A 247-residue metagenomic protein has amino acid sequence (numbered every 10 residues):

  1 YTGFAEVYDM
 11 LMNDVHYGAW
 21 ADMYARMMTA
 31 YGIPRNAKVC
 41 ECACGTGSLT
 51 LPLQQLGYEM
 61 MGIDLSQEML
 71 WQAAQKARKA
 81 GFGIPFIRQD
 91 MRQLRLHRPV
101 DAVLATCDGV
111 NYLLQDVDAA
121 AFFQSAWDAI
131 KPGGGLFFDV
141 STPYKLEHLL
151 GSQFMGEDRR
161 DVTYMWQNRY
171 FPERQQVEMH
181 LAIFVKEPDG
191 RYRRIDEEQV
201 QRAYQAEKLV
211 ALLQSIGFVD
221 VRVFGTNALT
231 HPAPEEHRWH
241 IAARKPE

Functional and structural regions predicted by a protein language model:
Y1-A37: Conserved class I S-adenosyl-L-methionine
C40, S48-Q93: Class I SAM-dependent methyltransferase SAM/SAH-binding core
A43: Conserved S-adenosyl-L-methionine
R95-A102: A short acidic, Gly/Pro-enriched loop at the edge of an enzyme's catalytic core that lines a small-molecule cofactor
L104-T106: A conserved beta-strand element that flanks and buttresses the S-adenosyl-L-methionine
A120-P132: A short glycine-rich, Lys/Arg-flanked "PGG" loop and its adjoining helix->strand segment in the class I
F137-V210: SAM-dependent methyltransferase
V200-E247: C-terminal lobe and adjacent flexible extensions of AdoMet/dcAdoMet transferase-like proteins
